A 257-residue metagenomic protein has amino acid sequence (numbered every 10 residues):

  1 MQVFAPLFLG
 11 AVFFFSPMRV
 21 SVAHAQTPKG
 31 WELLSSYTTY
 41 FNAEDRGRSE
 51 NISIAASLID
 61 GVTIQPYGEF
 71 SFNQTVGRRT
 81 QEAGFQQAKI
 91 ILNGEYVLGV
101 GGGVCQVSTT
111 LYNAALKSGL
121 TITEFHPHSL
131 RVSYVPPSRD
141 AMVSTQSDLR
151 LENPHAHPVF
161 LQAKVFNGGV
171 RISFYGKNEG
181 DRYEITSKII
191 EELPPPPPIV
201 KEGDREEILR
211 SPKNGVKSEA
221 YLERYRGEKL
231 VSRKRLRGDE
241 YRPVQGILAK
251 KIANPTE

Functional and structural regions predicted by a protein language model:
M1-V3: N-terminal Sec-pathway targeting helices
A5-S16: Bacterial N-terminal signal peptides
M18-E257: Well-ordered beta-sheet/strand-loop patches within structured domains
